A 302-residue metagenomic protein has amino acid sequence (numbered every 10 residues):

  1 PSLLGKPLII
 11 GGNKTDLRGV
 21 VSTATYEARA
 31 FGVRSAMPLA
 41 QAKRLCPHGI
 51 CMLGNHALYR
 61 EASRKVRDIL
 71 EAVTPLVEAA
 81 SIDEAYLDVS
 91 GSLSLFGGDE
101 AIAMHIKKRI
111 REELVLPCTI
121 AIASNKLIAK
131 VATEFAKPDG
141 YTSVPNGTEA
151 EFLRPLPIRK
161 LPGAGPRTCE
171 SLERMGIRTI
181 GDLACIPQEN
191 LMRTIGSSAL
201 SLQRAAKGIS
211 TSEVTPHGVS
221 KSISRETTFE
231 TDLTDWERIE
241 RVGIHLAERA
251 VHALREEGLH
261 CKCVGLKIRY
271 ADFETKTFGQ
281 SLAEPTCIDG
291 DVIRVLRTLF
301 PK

Functional and structural regions predicted by a protein language model:
P1-R204, V214: Gly/Gly-Pro- and Ser/Thr-rich, intrinsically disordered tail segments characteristic of DNA damage-repair and tolerance
K160, T168-K302: DNA-contacting surface of Y-family translesion DNA polymerases
